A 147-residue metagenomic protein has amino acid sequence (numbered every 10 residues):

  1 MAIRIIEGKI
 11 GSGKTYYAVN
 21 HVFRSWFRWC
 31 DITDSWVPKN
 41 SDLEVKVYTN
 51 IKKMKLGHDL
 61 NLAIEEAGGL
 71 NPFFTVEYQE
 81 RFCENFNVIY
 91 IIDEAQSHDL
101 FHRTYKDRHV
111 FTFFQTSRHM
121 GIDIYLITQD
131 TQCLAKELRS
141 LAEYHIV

Functional and structural regions predicted by a protein language model:
M1: Phosphate-binding P-loop
R4-S25, T33-W36, K53-K55, L60 (+1 more regions): Conserved P-loop NTPase motor cores
D31-K52: Short beta-strand-centered segment that lines the nucleotide-binding/catalytic pocket of NTP-utilizing
D59-L70: Mechanochemical coupling/switch segment within NTP-driven translocation systems
